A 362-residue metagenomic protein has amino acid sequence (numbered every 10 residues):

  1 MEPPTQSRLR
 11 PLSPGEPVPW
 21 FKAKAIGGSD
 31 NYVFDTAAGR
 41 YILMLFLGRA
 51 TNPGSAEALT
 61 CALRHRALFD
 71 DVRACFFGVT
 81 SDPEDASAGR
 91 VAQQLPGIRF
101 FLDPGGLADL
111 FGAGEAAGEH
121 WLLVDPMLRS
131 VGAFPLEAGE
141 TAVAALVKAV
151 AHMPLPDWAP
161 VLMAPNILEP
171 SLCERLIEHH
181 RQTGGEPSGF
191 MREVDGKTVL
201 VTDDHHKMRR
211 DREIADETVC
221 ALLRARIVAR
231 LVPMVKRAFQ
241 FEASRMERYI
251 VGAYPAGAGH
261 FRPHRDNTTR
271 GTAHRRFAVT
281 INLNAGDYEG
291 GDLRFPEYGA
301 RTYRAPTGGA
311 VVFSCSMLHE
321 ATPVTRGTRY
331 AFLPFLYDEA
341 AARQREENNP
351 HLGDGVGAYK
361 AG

Functional and structural regions predicted by a protein language model:
E2-M153: Chalcogenol-based redox active-site neighborhoods
P126, T141-A278, N282-A310, H319-G362: Fe(II)/2-oxoglutarate oxygenase catalytic core
